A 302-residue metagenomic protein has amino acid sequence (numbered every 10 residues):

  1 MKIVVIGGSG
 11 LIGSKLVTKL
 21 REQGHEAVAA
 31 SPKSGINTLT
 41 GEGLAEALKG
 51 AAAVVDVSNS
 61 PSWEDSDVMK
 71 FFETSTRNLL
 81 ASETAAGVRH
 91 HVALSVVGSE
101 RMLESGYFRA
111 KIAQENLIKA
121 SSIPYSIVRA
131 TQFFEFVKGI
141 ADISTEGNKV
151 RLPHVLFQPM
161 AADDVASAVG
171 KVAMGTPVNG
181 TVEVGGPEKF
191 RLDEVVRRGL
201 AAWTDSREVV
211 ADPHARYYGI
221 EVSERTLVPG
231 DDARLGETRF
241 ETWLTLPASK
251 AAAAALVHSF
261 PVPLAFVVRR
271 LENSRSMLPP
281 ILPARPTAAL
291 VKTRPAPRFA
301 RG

Functional and structural regions predicted by a protein language model:
K2-R21: N-terminal Rossmann NAD(P)H-binding glycine-rich loop of SDR-like oxidoreductase domains
E22-A86, V97-G106: NAD(P)H-binding glycine-rich loop region in Rossmannoid oxidoreductase-like domains and their noncatalytic homologs
G87-H90, S95, A113-F136, I143: Conserved beta-loop-beta element that borders a ligand/cofactor-binding pocket
Y125-S126, G139-M160, D164, E183: A conserved pocket-lining segment of Rossmann-fold NAD(P)-dependent short-chain dehydrogenase/reductase
E135-G147, V172-V182, D205-R207: Glycine/proline-rich active-site loop of Rossmann-fold NAD(P)-dependent oxidoreductases
V165-V169, V184, L192-V195, W243: Non-catalytic, hydrophobic alpha-helical segments
T181-A233: Terminal hydrophobic/aromatic helix or amphipathic segment near a protein terminus
R225, D232-V267, I281: Amphipathic terminal alpha-helices
